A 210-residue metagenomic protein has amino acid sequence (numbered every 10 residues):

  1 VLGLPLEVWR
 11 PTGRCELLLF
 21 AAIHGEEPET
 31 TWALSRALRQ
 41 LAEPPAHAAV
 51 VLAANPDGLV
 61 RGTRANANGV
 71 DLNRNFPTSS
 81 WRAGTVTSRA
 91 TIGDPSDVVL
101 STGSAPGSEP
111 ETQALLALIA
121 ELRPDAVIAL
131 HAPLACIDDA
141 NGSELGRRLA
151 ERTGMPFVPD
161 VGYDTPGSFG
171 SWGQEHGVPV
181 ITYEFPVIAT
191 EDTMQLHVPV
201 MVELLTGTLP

Functional and structural regions predicted by a protein language model:
L2-R10: A short loop-to-beta-strand scaffold at the N-terminal edge of the catalytic core in hydrolase folds
G3, H24, P28, R39: Active-site beta->alpha N-cap acidic-glycine motif
G3, L72, Y183: A residue-level signal for conserved active-site and pocket-lining positions in enzyme catalytic cores
V8, V50, V127, V180-T182: Conserved beta-strand scaffold positions in the cores of enzyme catalytic domains, especially in NTP/NDP-utilizing
T12-C15, V178: Beta-strand-turn-beta hairpins that frame and shape the catalytic cleft of phosphate-ester-processing enzymes
R14, L18, E27-L34, A42-D160: Active-site/substrate-binding loop(s) of hydrolase catalytic cores
A21: Glycine-rich N-terminal segment of FAD-binding domains in flavoprotein oxidoreductases, spanning the beta-loop-helix
I137-D139, G146, T165-P210: Active-site-adjacent mobile loop/cap segments within catalytic or ligand-binding domains
